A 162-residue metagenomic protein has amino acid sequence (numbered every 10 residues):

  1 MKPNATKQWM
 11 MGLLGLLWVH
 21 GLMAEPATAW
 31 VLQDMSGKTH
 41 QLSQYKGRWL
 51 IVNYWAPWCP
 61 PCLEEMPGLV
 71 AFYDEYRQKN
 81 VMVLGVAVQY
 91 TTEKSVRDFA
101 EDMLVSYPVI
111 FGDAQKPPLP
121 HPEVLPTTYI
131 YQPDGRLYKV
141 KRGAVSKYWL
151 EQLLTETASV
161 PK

Functional and structural regions predicted by a protein language model:
K2-M11: Bacterial N-terminal signal peptides that target proteins for export
V19-G21: N-terminal signal peptide c-region/cleavage motif recognized by signal peptidases
E25-P26: Boundary of Sec targeting at the N-terminus
A29-W49: A short beta-strand-turn-helix
R48-L50, Y54-W58, V124: Short pre-active-site segment immediately N-terminal to redox-active cysteine/selenocysteine motifs in thiol-based
Y54-A71: Conserved redox-active cysteine motifs that mediate thiol-disulfide chemistry, especially di-cysteine Cys-X(1-2)-Cys
E64, D74-D113, L125: Conserved segment of the thioredoxin-like fold in thiol-based oxidoreductases
D98-V105, F111-L153: Thiol/disulfide oxidoreductase modules built on the thioredoxin-like
